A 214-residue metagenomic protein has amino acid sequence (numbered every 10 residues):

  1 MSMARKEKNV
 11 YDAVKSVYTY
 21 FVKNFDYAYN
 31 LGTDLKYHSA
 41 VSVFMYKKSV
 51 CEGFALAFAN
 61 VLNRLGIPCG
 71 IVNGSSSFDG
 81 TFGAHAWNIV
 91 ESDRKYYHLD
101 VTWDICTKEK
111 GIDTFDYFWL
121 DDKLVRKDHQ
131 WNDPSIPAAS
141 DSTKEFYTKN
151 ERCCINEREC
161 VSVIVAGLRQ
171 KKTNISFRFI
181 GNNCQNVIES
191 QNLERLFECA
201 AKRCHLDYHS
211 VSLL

Functional and structural regions predicted by a protein language model:
M1-K8, K23, D121-L214: N-terminal accessory/pre-domain segments preceding catalytic cores
M1-V43: Secondary-structure boundary elements
R5-A13, Y46-F54, G80, K110: Extracytoplasmic/periplasmic, Sec-exported soluble proteins
V17, F21-N24, C51, F58 (+1 more regions): N-terminal, helix-rich and Lys/Arg-enriched segments in bacterial and organellar proteins
Y27-A28, D100, H209-S212: Acidic/polar residues at beta-strand termini and the immediately following turn/coil
G32-S49, G53-N60: Conserved active-site-adjacent core of cysteine acyl-enzyme catalytic domains
G53-K123: Hydrophobic/aromatic-rich core segments of domains that either
